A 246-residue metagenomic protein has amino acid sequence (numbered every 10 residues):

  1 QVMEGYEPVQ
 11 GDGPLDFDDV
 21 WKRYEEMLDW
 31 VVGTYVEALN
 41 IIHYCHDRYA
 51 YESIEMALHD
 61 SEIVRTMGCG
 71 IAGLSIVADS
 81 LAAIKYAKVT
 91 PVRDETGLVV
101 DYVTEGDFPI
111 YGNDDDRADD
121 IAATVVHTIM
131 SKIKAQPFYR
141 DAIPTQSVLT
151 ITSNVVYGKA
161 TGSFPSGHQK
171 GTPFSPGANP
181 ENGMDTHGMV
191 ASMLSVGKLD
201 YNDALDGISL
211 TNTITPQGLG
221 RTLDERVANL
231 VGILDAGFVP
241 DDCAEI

Functional and structural regions predicted by a protein language model:
Q1-I246: Acidic, glycine-enriched catalytic cores built around paired aspartates
